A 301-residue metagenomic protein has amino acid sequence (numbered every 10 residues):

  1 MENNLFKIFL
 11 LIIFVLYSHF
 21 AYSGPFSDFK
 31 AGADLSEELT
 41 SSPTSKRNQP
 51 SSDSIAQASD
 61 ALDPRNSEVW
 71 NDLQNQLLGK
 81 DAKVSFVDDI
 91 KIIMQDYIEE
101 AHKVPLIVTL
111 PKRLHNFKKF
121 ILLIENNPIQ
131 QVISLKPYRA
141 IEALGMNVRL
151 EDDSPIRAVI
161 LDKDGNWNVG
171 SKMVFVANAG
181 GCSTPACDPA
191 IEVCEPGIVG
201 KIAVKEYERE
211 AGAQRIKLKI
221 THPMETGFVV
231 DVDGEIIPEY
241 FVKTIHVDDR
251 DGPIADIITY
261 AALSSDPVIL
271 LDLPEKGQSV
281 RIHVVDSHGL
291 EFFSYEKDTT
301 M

Functional and structural regions predicted by a protein language model:
D60-S67, A177-K201, M301: Low-complexity, Pro/Ser/Thr- and charge-rich linker/hinge segments at domain boundaries
Q74-A101, I191-E210: N-terminal edge beta-strand
H102-L106, G212-I216: Structural beta-strand segments of beta-rich domains
Y138-L144, A261-L270: Aromatic sugar-binding surface patches on proteins that engage polysaccharides or sugar-phosphate polymers
E151-P155, A213, G277-S279: Extracellular Ig-like/FN3 beta-sandwich strand-entry sites
K163-G170, D286-S294: Short acidic/polar inter-strand loop motif in beta-rich domains
I220-I236: Short amphipathic, basic-aromatic surface patches that mediate peripheral association with negatively charged
